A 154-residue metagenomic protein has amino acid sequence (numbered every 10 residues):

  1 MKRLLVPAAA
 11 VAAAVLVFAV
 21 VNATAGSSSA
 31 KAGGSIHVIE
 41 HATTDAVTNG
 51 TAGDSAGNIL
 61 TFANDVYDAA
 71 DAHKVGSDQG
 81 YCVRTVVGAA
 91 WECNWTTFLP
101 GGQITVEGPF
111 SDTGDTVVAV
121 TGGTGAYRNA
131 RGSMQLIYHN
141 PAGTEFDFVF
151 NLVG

Functional and structural regions predicted by a protein language model:
M1-A25: Secretory targeting and sorting signals
G26-G154: Beta-strand-enriched cores of mature, soluble protein domains
